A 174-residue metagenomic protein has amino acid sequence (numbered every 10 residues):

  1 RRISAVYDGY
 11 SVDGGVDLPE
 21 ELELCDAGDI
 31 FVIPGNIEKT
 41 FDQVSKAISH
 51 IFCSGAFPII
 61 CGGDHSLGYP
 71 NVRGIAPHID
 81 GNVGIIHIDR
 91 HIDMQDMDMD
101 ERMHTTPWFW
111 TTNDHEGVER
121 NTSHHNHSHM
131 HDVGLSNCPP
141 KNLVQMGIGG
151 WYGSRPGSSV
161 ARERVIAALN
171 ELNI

Functional and structural regions predicted by a protein language model:
R1-I174: Conserved alpha-helical scaffold segments that buttress catalytic/binding sites
